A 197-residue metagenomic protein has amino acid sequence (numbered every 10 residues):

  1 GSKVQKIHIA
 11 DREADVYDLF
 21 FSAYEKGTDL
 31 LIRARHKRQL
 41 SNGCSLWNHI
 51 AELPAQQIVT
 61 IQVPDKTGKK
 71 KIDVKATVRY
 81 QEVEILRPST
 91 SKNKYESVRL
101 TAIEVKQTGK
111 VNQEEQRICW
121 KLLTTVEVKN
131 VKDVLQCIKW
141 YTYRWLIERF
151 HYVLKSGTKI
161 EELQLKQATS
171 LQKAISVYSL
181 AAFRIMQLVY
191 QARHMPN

Functional and structural regions predicted by a protein language model:
G1-N197: Single, function-defining residue in the core of a domain
